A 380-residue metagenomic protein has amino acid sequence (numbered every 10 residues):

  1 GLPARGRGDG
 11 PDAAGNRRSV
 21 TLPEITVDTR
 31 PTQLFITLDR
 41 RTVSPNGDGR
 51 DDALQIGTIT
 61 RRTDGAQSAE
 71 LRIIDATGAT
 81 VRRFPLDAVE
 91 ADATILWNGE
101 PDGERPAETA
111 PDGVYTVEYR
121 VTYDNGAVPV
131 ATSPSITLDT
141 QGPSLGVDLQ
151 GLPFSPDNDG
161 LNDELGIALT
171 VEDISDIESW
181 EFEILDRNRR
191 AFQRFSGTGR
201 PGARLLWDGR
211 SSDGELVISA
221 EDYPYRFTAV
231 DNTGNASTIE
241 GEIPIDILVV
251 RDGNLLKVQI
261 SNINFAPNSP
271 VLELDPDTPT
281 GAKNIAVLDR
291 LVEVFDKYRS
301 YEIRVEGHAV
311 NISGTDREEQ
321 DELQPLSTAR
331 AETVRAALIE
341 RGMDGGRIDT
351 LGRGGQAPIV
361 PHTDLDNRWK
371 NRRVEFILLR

Functional and structural regions predicted by a protein language model:
G1, T80-T109, A191-V217: Glycine-centered tight-turn motifs at strand-turn-strand junctions
P3-R5, A66, D112-T116, I177 (+1 more regions): Extracellular Ig-like/FN3 beta-sandwich strand-entry sites
G8-G10, Y119-V121, F227-A229, L378: Conserved structural position at the C-terminal beta-strand of extracellular beta-sandwich adhesion modules
G10-D12, T58-G65, P101, Y123 (+4 more regions): Extracellular acidic, Ser/Thr/Pro-rich low-complexity tracts
P11-N16, E104, T122-A127, S212-G214 (+1 more regions): Short, solvent-exposed loop/turn segments at the edges of extracellular beta-sandwich modules
D28-S44, T132-E181, Q193-P201, L206 (+2 more regions): Periplasmic peptidoglycan-binding/tethering modules of Gram-negative envelope proteins
T42-A53, G99-A107, G113, P153-E164 (+2 more regions): Acidic, glycine-anchored loop motifs typical of Ca2+
D275, H308-R380: Periplasmic OmpA-like peptidoglycan-binding domain that tethers envelope proteins to the cell wall
